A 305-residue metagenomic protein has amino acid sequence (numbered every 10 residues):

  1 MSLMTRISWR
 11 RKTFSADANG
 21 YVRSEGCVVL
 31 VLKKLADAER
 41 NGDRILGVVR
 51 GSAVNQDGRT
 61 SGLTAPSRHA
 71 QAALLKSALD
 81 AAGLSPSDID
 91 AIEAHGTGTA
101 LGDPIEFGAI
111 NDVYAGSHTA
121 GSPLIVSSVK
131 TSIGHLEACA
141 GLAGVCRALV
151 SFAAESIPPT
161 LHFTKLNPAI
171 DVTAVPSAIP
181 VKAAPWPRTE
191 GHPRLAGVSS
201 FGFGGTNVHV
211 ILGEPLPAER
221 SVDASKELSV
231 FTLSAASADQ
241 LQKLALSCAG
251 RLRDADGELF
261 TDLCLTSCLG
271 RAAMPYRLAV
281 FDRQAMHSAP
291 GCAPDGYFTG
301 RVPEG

Functional and structural regions predicted by a protein language model:
M1-A224, D239, K243-L246, G250 (+3 more regions): Condensing-enzyme catalytic core of the thiolase-fold
S15-D17, S234, S288, C292: Residue-level detector of intrinsically disordered, flexible termini and proteolytic processing junctions
A196, F231, L278-V280: Well-ordered beta-strand positions enriched in small/hydrophobic/aromatic, beta-favoring residues
E227-S234: Short glycine-/aliphatic-rich beta-strand segments at the starts of folded cytosolic domains
L246-G305: Short, low-complexity connector segments at domain boundaries
